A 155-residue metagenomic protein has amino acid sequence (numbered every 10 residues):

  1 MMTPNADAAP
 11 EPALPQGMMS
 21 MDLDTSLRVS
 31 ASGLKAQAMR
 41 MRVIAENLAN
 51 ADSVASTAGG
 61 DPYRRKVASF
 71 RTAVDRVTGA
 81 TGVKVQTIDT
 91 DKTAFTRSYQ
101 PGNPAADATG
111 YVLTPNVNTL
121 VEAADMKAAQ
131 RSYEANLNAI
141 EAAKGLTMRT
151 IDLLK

Functional and structural regions predicted by a protein language model:
M2-K155: Amphipathic alpha-helical polymerization modules
